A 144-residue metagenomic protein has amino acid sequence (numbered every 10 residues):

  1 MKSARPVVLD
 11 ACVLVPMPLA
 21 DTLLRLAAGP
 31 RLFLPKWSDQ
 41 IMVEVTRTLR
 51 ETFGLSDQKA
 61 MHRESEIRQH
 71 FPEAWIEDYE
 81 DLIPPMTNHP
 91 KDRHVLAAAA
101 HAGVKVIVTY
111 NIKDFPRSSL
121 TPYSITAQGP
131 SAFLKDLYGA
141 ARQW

Functional and structural regions predicted by a protein language model:
M1-D21: Metal-dependent nucleic-acid phosphoesterase active-site entry motif
M17-T52: PIN/NYN-family metal-dependent endoribonuclease catalytic core
R47-Q69, A140-Q143: Extended, non-globular alpha-helical segments
T52-G54, H94, S124-A127: Short, hinge-like loop/turn segments at secondary-structure boundaries
P72-V106: Active-site neighborhoods of divalent-metal-dependent phosphate/nucleic-acid chemistry enzymes
T109: Short beta-strand and adjacent tight-turn residues that come in two discontinuous sequence segments and form the edges
I112-W144: Acidic, PIN/NYN-like endoribonuclease modules and their adjacent C-terminal/linker elements
